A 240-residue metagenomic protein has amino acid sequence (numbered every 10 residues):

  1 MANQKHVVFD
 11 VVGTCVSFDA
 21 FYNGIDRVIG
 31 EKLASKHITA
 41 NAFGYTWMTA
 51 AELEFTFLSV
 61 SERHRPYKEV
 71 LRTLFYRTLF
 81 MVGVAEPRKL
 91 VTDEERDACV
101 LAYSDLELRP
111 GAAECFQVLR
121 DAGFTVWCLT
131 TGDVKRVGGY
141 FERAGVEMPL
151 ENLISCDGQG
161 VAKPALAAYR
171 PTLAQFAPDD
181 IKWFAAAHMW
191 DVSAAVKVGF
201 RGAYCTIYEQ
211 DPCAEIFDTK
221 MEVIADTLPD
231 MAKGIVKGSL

Functional and structural regions predicted by a protein language model:
M1-N3, A113, Q117, L129 (+1 more regions): Asp-based, Mg2+/Mn2+-dependent phosphohydrolase catalytic module
M1-T49: Active-site neighborhood of HAD-like aspartate-dependent phosphohydrolases
I25-I29, W47-A51, L71-R72, C99-Y103 (+1 more regions): Hydrophobic alpha-helical core bundles mediating ligand binding, dimerization, or RNAP-core interactions
E31-H37, V82-K89, G145-P149: Short helix-capping segments at alpha-helix termini
N41, Y45-D97: A metal-dependent, Asp-based hydrolase signature
A50, A122-G123, C156, D179: Structured helix-beta-strand junction loops
H64, K68-E69, P87-C128: Short, acidic loop-to-helix structural element flanking the phosphoryl-transfer center in phosphate-processing enzymes
